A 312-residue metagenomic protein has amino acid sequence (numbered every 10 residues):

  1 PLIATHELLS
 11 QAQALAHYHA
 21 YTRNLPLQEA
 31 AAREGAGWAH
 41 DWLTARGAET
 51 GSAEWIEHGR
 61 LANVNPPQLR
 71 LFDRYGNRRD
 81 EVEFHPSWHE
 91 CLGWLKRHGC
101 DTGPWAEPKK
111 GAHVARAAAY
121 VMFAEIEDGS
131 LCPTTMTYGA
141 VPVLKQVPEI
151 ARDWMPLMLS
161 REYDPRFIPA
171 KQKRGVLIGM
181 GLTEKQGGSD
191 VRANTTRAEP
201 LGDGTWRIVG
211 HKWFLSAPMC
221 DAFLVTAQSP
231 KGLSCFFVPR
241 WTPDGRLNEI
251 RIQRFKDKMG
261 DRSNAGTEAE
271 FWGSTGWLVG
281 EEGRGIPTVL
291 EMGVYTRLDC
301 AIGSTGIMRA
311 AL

Functional and structural regions predicted by a protein language model:
P1-K109, D128: Extended, charge-enriched "interface" segments that sit outside catalytic cores
N77-P169, L215-P218: Internal helix-loop-helix
E107-A117, W277-L290, L312: Active-site-adjacent bridging/hinge elements
I150-T196, P200-G204: Internal maturation/activation junctions in enzymes
Q186-S189, F214-S216, Q228, K258-N264: Short Gly/Pro-enriched turn/cap motifs at secondary-structure boundaries
T205, V209-E249: A short core secondary-structure module
D244-E249, Q253, A265-T296: A glycine-rich, basic-preceded beta-loop-alpha segment at the flavin cofactor/substrate interface of flavin-utilizing
V294-L312: Extended amphipathic alpha-helical segments enriched in small hydrophobics
